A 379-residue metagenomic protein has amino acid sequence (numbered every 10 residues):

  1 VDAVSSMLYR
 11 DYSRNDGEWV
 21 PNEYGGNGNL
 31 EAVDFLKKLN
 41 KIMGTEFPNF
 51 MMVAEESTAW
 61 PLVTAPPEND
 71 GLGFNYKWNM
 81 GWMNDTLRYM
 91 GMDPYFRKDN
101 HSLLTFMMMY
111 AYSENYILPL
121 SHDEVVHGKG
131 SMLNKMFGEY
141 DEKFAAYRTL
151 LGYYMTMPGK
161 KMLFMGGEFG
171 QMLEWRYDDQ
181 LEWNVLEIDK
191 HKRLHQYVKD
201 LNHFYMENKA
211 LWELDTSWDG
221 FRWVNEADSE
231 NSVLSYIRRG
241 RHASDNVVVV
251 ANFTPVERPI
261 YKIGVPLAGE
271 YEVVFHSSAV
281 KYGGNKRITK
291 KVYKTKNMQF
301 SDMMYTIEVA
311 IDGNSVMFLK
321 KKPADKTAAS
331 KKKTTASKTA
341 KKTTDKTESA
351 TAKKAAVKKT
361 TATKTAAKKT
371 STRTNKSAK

Functional and structural regions predicted by a protein language model:
V4-I117, Y153-T156, G167-F204, E213-N231 (+3 more regions): Active-site-proximal helices and loops of the catalytic beta/alpha 8
T58, E124-V126, S277, M317: Short loop/turn segments at secondary-structure transitions that flank enzyme active sites
R88-R148, Y154-M155, K286, K290-A310: Glycine-rich phosphate/pyrophosphate-binding loop and adjacent beta-alpha nucleotide/cofactor-binding cores
K98, D141-F144, Y153-L163, G167-K346 (+3 more regions): Carbohydrate-interacting/catalytic domains
